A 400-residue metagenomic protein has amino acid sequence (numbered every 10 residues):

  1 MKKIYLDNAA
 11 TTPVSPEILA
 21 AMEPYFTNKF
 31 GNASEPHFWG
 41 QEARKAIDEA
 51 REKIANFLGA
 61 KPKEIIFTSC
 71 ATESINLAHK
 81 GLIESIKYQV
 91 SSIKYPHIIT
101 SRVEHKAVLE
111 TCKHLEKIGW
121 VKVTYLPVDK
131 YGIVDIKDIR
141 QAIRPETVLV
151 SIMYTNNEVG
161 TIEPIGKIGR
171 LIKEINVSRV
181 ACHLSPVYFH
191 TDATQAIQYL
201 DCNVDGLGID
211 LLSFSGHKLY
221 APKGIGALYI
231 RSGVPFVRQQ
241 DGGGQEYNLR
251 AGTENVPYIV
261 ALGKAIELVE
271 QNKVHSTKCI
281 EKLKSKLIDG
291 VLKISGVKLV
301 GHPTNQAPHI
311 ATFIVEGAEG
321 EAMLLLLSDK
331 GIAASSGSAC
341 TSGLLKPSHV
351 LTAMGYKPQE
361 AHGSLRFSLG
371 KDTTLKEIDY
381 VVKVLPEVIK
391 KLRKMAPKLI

Functional and structural regions predicted by a protein language model:
M1-I400: Pyridoxal 5′-phosphate
